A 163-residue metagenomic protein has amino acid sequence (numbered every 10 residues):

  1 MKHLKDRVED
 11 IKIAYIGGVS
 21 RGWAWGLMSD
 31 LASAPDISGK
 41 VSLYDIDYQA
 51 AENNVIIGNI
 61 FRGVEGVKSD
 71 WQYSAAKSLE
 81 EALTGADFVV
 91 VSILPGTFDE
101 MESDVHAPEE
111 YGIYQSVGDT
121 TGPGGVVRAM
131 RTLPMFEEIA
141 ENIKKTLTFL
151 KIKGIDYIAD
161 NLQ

Functional and structural regions predicted by a protein language model:
M1-V105, V117-Q163: Metallocofactor- and cofactor-centric catalytic cores in central/energy metabolism, strongly enriched
P108-E110: Mixed-charge, low-complexity segments
